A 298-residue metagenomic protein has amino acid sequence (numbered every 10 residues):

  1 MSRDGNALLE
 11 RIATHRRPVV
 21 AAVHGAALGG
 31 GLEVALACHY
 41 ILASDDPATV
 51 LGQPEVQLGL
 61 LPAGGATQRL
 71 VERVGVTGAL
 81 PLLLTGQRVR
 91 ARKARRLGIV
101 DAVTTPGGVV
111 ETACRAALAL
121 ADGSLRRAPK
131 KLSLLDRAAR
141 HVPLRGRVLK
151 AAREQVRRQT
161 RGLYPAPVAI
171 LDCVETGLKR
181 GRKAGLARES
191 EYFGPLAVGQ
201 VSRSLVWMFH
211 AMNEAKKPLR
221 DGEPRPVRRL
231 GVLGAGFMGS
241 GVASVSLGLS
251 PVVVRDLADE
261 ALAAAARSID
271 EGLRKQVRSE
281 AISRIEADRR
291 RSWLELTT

Functional and structural regions predicted by a protein language model:
M1, L118, Y192-R203: Long amphipathic alpha-helix in the N-terminal Rossmann-like dinucleotide-binding domain of NAD(P)-dependent
M1-H24, A66-R69, L205-P224, D288 (+1 more regions): An acidic, glycine-rich surface segment that forms the CoA-thioester-binding/catalytic face of crotonase-fold enzymes
N6, I12-L58, P62-A63, G234-F237 (+1 more regions): Glycine-rich beta-to-alpha active-site loop
E33-A37, T77, L83-Y192, H210-E223 (+1 more regions): Amphipathic alpha-helical segments at domain termini/boundaries
G222-G248: Glycine-rich adenosine-cofactor-binding loop
P251-V253: Short beta-strand element of Class I
L257-T298: Conserved N-terminal Rossmann-fold NAD(P) cofactor-binding segment
